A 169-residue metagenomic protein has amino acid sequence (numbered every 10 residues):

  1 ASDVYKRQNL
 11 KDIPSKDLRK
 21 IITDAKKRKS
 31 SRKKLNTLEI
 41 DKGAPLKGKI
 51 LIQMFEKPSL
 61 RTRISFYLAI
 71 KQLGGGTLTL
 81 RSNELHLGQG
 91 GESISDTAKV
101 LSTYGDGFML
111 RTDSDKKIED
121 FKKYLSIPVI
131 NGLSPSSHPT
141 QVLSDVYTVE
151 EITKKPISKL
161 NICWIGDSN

Functional and structural regions predicted by a protein language model:
A1-Y5: Short, small-residue-biased leader/transition segments that mark boundaries at the very start of proteins
K6-N9, I70: A detector of helix-start/N-cap boundary segments at the beginnings of structured domains
Q8-I22, I127-T140: Acidic/glycine-enriched edge-of-secondary-structure segments
N9-L38, K42-G43: An N-terminal, well-structured beta->alpha segment
D24-R32, L73, Y104, V149-P156: Change "in soluble alpha/beta enzymes" to "in soluble alpha/beta proteins
R28-S31, K122-S136, K155-C163: Short secondary-structure transition/capping segments
L38-I40, A44-E150: Phosphate/diphosphate ligand-binding glycine-rich loop within oxidoreductases
K47, E151-N169: Glycine-rich NAD(P)-binding loop of Rossmann-like domains
